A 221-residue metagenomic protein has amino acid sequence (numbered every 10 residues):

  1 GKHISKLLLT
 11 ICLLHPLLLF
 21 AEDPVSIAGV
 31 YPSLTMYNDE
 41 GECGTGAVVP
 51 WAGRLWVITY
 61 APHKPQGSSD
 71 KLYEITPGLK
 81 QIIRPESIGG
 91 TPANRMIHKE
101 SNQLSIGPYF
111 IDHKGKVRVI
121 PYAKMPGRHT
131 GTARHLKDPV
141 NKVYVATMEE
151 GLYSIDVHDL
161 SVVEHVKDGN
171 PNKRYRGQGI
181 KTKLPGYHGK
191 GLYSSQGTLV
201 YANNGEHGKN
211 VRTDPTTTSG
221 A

Functional and structural regions predicted by a protein language model:
G1-S5: N-terminal secretory signal peptides that target proteins for export/translocation
K6-P16: Bacterial N-terminal signal peptides
E22-V30: Blade/loop signatures of beta-propeller domains
S33-D70, G89-M96: Beta-strand-rich domains and repeat architectures in extracellular enzymes and scaffolds, especially beta-propellers
E40-A47, E86-S101, G107, K124-N141 (+1 more regions): Repeated scaffold domains used in trafficking and secretory/extracellular systems, primarily beta-propellers
R54-Y60, H98-F110, K137-Y153, K183-G186 (+1 more regions): Short beta-strand elements that form the blades of beta-propeller/WD-repeat-like and other beta-sheet-rich scaffold
W56-G90, G107-P121, I155-D159, V166-K167: Beta-propeller domains
K64-S68, K209-G220: Short, solvent-exposed loop/turn segments at conserved positions within beta-propeller repeat blades
